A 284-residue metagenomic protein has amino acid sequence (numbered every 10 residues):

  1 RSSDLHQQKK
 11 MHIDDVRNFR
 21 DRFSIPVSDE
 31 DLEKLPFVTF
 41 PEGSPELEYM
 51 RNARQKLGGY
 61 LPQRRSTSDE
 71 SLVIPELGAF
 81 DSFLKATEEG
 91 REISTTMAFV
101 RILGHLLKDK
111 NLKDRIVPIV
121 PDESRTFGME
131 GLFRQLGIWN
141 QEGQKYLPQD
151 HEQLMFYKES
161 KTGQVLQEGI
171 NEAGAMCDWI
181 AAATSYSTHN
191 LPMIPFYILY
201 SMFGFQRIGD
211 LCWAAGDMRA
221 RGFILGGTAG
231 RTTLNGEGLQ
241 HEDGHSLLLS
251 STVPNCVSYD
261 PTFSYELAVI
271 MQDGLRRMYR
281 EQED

Functional and structural regions predicted by a protein language model:
Q8-E42: Conserved P-loop NTPase catalytic core
L35-D284: Thiamine diphosphate
